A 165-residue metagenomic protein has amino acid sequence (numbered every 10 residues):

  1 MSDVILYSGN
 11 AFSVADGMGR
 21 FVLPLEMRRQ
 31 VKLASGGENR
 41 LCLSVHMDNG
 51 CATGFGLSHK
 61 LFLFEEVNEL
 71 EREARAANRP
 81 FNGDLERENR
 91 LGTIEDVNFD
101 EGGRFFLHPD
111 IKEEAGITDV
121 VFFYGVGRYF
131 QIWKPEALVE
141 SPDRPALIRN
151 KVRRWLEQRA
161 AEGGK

Functional and structural regions predicted by a protein language model:
Y7-G9, G92-T93: Short, small/polar residue-rich loop motifs at catalytic or cofactor-binding pockets
S8, F12-F21, L25-A52: A positional/architectural concept
G19-L23, G54, G103-L107, I111 (+1 more regions): Short, structured motif recognition centered on aromatic/hydrophobic residues
R29-H46, D110-F130: Extended intrinsically disordered, low-complexity coil regions enriched in Ser, Thr, Gly, Ala and often Pro
H46-K60, I132-L138: Short, basic amphipathic alpha-helical segments that act as recognition/interaction helices in nucleic-acid-binding
G56-L91: Helix-adjacent hinge/juxtasegments
E95-R104, K112-E114, T118: Beta-rich strand-turn-strand
R128-K165: Glycine-rich, aromatic-bearing surface loops/beta-hairpins
